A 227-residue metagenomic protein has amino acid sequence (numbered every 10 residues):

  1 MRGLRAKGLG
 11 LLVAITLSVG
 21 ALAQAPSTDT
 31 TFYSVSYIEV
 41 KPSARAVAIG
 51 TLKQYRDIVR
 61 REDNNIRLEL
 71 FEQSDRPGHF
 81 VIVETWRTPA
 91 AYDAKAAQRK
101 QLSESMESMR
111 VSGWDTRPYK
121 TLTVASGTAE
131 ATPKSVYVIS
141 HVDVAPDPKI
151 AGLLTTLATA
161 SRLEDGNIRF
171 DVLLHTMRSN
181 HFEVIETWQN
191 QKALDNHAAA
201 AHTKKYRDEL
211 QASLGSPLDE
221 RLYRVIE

Functional and structural regions predicted by a protein language model:
M1-R5: N-terminal secretory signal peptides that target proteins for export/translocation
G8-G20: Bacterial N-terminal signal peptides
A23-F32, E69-H79, S103-Y137, H141-D143 (+2 more regions): Glycine-rich beta-strand-turn "strand-cap" elements at beta-sheet edges
P26-T28, Q54-R67, T85-P118, R162-I168 (+1 more regions): An amphipathic, aromatic/His-enriched active-site/gating alpha helix that lines ligand/cofactor pockets
Y37-I38, T51, Y55, V59 (+6 more regions): A structural feature that tracks compact, well-ordered secondary-structure segments with a strong bias toward
E39-G50, V142-I150: Short, surface-exposed ligand-recognition loops at beta-strand->loop->(often short) alpha-helix junctions that present
K41-A44, T88, P146, R178 (+1 more regions): Acidic/polar helix N-cap motif
